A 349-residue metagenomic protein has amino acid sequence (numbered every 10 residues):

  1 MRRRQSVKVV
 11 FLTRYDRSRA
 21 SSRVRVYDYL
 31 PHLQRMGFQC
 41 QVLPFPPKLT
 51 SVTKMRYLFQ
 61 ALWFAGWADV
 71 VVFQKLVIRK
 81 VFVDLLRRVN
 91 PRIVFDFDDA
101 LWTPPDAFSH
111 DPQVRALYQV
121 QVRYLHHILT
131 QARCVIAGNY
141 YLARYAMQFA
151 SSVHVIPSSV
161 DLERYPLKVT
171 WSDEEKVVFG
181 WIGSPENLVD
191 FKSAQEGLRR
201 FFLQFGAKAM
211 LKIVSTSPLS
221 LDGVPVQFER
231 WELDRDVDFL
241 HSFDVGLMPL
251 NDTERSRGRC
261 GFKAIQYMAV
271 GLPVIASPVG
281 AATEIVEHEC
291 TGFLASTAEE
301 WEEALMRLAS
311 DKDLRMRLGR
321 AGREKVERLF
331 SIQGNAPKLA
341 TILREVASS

Functional and structural regions predicted by a protein language model:
R2-V7, E163-V178, R328, E345: Nucleotide-sugar donor-binding and catalytic loop/hinge architecture of NDP-sugar-dependent glycosyltransferases
D16-R19, L43-L49, V94-H126, D161-E163 (+3 more regions): Acceptor-binding helix/loop patch of EC 2.4 sugar-transfer enzymes, predominantly nucleotide-sugar-dependent
R17-H32, S159-Y165, S172-S242: Conserved catalytic-core segment of nucleotide-activated headgroup transferases in glycan assembly
A20, V189, Q227, L233-A269 (+1 more regions): Nucleotide-sugar-dependent
Y57-W67, V81-V89, D99-T103, V114-V135 (+1 more regions): Membrane-proximal helix-turn-helix segments that form the acceptor-binding/catalytic region of lipid-linked
T130-L167: Donor nucleotide-sugar binding/catalytic pocket of nucleotide-sugar-dependent glycosyltransferases
H288-E299, R307-D313: Conserved acidic donor-binding segment of nucleotide-sugar-dependent glycosyltransferases
R307, L314-L329, N335-T341: A short, well-ordered alpha-helix in the C-terminal region of glycosyltransferases
